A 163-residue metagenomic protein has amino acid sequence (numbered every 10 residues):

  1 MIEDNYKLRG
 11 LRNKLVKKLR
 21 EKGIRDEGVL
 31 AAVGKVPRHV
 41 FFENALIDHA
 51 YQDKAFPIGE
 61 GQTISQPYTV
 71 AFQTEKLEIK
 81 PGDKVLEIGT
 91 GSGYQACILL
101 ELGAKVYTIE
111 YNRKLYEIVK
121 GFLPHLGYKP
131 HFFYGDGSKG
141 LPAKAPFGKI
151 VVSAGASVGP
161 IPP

Functional and structural regions predicted by a protein language model:
M1-L86, Y94-I98, L102, L115-I118 (+1 more regions): Class I SAM-dependent transferase core
E78-P163: Conserved nucleotide-cofactor-binding alpha/beta core module
